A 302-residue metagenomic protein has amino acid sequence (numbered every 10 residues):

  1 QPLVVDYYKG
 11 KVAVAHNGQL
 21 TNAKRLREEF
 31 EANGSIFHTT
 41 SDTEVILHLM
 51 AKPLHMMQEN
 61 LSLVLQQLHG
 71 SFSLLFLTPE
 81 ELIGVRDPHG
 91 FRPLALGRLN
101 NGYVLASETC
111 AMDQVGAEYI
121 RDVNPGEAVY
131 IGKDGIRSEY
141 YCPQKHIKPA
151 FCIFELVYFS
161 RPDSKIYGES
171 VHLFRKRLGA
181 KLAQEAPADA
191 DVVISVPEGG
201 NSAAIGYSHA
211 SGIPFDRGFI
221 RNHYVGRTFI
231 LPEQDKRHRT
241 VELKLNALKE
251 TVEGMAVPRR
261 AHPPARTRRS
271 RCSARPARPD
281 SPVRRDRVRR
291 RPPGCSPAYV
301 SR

Functional and structural regions predicted by a protein language model:
Q1-P125, Y130-A190, V196, A256: Conserved short alpha-helical segments that host acidic/polar catalytic motifs at enzyme active sites
A15, L77, V85-R86, G97 (+10 more regions): Generic beta-strand/beta-sheet core signal
N22, F91-R92, M112-D113, R137-S138 (+5 more regions): Flexible loop/turn segments at secondary-structure boundaries
E29, N33, L49, P53 (+8 more regions): Generic, well-ordered alpha-helical scaffold segments in large soluble proteins
D122-V123, E250-G254, T267, R275-P276: A structural signal for short secondary-structure junctions
I166, S170, R177, L248 (+1 more regions): Anionic ligand-binding catalytic core segments
G212-P258, R284-V300: Short, glycine/charge-rich flexible loops or terminal/linker lids adjacent to PRPP-binding catalytic cores
P264-R302: C-terminal structured "cap/appendage" subdomains that terminate the fold
